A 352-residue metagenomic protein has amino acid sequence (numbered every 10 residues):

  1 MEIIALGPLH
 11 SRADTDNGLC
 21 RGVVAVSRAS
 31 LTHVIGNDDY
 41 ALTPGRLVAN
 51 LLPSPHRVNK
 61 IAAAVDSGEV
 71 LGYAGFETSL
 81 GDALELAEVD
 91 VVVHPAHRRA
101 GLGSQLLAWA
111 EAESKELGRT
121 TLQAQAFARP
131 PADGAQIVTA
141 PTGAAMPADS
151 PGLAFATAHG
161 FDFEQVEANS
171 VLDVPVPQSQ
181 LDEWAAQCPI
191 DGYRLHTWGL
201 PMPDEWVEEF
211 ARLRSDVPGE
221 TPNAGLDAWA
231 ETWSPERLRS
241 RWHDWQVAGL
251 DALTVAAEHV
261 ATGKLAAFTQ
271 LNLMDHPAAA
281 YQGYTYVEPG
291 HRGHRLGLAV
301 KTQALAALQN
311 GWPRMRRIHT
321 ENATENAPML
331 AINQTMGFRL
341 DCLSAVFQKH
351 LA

Functional and structural regions predicted by a protein language model:
M1-R57, V65, E69, I190-E236: Short amphipathic alpha-helix that is part of the acyltransferase structural core
E2-G7, A108-E205, S344-Q348: Acyl-donor-binding surface of acyltransferase catalytic domains
L9-H10, S27-A145, E258-V260, L265-E288 (+1 more regions): Conserved donor-binding loop and adjoining core beta-sheet/short helix segment in diverse acyl/aminoacyl transferases
G72, Q165-A168, A267, C342: A structural microfeature
R99-K115, V287, G293-A306, A331 (+1 more regions): Conserved acetyl-CoA-binding loop-helix of GNAT-fold acetyltransferases
R119, P313-M315: Short, high-confidence coil segments that cap the C-terminus of an alpha-helix and link into the following beta-strand
P222, Q246-A252: Beta-propeller domains
A267, Q282, H294, A299-V300 (+1 more regions): Conserved N-terminal glycine/acidic-rich loop preference
